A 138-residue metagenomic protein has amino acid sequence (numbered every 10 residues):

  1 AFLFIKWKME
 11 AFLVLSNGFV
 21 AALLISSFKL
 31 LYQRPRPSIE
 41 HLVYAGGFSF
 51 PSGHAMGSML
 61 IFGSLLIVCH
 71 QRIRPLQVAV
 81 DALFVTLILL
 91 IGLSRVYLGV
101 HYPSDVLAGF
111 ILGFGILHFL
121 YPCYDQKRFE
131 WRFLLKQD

Functional and structural regions predicted by a protein language model:
A1-A22: Interfacial segments of alpha-helical transmembrane regions
L3-I5, L31-Y32, C123-K127: Helix-loop junctions at the membrane-solvent interface of multi-pass transporters, primarily the C-terminal
L3-I5, S26, L76: A short alpha-helix capping/helix-coil boundary motif
I5-K6, Y32-Q33, L98-Y102: Short helix-capping/hinge motifs at transmembrane helix termini and TM-loop junctions
W7-M9, L24, L112, I116: Amphipathic alpha-helical protein-protein interaction surfaces
G18-P35: Transmembrane alpha-helix/helix-exit interface in multi-pass inner-membrane proteins
S38-D138: Membrane-embedded catalytic cores of phosphoryl/pyrophosphoryl-handling enzymes
